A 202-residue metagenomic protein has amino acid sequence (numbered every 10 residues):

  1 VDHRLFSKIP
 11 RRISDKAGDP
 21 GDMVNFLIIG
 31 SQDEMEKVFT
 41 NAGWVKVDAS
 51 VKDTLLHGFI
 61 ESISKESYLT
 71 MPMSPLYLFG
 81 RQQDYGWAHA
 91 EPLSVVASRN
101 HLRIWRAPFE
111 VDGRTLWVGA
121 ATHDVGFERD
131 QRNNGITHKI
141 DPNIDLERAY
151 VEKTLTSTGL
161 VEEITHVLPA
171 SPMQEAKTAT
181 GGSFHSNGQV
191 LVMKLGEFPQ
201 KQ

Functional and structural regions predicted by a protein language model:
V1-L5: Alpha-helical transmembrane signal-anchor/signal-peptide segments
F6-K8, A17, G21, G86 (+2 more regions): Generic, low-specificity signal for short hydrophobic/alpha-helical stretches with a mild N-terminal bias, encompassing
K8-V38: Terminal, regulation- and interaction-focused segments at domain boundaries
D15, I28, G43-W44, T122-H123: Generic detector of bulky aromatic hydrophobic side chains
D22-V24, A42, N100: Envelope-exposed proteins and targeting segments
S31-D48, D53: Primarily extracytoplasmic ectodomains and periplasmic/lumenal surface modules that are beta-strand-rich
K52-Q202: A cross-kingdom signal targeting lumenal/periplasmic-facing segments of multi-pass membrane and secretory-pathway
